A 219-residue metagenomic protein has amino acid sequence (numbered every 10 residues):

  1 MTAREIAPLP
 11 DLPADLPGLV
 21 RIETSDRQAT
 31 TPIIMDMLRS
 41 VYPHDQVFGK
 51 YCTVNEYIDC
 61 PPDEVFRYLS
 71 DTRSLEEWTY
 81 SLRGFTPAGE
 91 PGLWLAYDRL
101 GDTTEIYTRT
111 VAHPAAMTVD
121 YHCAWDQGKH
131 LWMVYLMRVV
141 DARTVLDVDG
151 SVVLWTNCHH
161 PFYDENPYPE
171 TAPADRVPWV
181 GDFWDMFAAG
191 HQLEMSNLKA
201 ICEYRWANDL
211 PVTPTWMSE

Functional and structural regions predicted by a protein language model:
T2-E90: Hydrophobic ligand-binding cavity/cleft-lining segments
A3-E5, D126-L193, L198-A200, D209: Beta-strand/loop substructures that line and gate deep hydrophobic ligand-binding cavities in soluble
D15, L210-E219: Charge-rich (especially acidic), low-complexity segments
G49-N55, T118, V134, G150-L154: Intrinsic-disorder/low-complexity, polar/charged segments enriched in Ser/Thr/Lys/Arg/Asp/Glu/Gln
K50, E64, L75, G92-A96 (+4 more regions): C-terminal and inter-domain tail/linker signature
E76-Y80, T86-V134, A142, L146-D147 (+2 more regions): Glycine-rich portal/gate segments that line the openings of hydrophobic small-molecule binding cavities
A189, E203-Y204, V212-W216: Terminal low-complexity interaction tails
